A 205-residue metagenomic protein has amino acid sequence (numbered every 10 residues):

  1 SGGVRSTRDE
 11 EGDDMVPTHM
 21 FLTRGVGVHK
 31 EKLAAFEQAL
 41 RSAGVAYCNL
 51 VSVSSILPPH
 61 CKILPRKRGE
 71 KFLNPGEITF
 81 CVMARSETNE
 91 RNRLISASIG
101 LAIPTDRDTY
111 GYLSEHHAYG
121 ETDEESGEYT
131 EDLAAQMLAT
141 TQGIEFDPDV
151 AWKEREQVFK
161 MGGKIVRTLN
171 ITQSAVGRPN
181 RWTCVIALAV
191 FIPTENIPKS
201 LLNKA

Functional and structural regions predicted by a protein language model:
R5-A205: Helix-coil modules at protein/domain termini and other flexible surface or pore-lining loops, especially C-terminal
